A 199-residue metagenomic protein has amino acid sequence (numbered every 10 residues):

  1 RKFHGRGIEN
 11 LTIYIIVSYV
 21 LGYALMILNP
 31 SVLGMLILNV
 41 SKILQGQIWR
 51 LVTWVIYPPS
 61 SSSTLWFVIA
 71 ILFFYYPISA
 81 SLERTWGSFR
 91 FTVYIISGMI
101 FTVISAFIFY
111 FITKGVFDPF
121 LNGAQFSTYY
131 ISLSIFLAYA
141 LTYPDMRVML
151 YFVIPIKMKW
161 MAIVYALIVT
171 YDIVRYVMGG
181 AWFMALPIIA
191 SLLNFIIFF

Functional and structural regions predicted by a protein language model:
R1-F199: A detector for small-residue-rich transmembrane helices and their helix-helix packing motifs
